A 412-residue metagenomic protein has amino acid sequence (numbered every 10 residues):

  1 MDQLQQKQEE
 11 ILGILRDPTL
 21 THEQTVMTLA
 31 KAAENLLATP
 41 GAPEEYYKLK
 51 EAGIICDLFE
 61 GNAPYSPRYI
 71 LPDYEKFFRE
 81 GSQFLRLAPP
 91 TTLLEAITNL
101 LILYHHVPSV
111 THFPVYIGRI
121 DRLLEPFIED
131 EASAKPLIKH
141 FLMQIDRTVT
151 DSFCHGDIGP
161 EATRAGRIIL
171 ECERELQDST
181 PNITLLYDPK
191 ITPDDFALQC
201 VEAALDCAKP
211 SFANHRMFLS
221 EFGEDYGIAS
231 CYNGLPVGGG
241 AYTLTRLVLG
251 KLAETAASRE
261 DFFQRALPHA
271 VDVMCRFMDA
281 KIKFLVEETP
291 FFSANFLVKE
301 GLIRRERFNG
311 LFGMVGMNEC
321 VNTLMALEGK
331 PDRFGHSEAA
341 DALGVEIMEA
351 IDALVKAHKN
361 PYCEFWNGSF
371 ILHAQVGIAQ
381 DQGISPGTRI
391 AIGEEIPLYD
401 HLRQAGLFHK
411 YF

Functional and structural regions predicted by a protein language model:
D2-E306, L327, R333-S337, V345 (+1 more regions): Conserved catalytic cores of very large enzyme subunits
R304-C320: Conserved phosphate/anionic-ligand binding catalytic regions in large, soluble enzymes, centered on
G313-G316, L343, I347: Residue-level detector of well-ordered alpha-helical segments, enriched for hydrophobic/aromatic packing positions
N318, S337-D341: Terminal accessory/anchoring regions of large secretory-pathway or extracellular enzymes
E319-L327: Well-ordered alpha-helical scaffold segments within catalytic/enzyme domains
